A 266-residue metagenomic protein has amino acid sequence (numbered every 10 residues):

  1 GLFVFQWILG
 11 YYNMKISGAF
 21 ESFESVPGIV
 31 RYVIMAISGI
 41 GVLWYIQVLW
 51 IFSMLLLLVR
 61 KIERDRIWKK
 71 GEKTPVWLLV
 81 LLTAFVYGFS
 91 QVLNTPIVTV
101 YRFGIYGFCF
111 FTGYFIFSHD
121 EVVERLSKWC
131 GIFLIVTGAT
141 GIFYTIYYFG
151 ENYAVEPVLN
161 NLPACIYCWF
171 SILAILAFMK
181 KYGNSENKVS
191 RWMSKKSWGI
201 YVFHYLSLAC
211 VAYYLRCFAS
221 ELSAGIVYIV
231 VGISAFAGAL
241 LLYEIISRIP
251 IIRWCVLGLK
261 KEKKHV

Functional and structural regions predicted by a protein language model:
G1-V266: Alpha-helical transmembrane segments and their immediate juxtamembrane cytosolic regions
